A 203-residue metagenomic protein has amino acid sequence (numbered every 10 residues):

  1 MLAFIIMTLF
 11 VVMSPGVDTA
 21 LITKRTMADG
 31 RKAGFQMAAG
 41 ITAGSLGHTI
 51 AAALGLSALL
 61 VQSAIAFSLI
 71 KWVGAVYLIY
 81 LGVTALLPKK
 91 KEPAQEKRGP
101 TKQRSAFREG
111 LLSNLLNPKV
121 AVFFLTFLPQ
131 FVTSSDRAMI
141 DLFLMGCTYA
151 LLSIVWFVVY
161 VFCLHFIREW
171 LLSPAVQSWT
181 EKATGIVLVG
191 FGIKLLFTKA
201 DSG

Functional and structural regions predicted by a protein language model:
M1-S68, T126-M145, V161: Juxtamembrane transmembrane-helix termini in multi-pass membrane transport proteins
F4, T8, I41, A106-N114 (+1 more regions): Residue-level signature of transmembrane alpha-helical cores of multipass secondary-active transporters and flippases
F10-S14, L112-K119, L152-V155, V159: Residue-level hotspots within pore-lining transmembrane alpha-helices of multi-pass secondary transporters
Q62-K91, S153-C163, R168-G203: Selective transmembrane alpha-helices of multi-pass membrane proteins
L87-S105: Flexible cytoplasmic inter-helical loops of multi-pass small-molecule transporters
L116-L125, G185-L188: Core segments of transmembrane alpha-helices that mediate helix-helix packing or line hydrophobic substrate/ligand
